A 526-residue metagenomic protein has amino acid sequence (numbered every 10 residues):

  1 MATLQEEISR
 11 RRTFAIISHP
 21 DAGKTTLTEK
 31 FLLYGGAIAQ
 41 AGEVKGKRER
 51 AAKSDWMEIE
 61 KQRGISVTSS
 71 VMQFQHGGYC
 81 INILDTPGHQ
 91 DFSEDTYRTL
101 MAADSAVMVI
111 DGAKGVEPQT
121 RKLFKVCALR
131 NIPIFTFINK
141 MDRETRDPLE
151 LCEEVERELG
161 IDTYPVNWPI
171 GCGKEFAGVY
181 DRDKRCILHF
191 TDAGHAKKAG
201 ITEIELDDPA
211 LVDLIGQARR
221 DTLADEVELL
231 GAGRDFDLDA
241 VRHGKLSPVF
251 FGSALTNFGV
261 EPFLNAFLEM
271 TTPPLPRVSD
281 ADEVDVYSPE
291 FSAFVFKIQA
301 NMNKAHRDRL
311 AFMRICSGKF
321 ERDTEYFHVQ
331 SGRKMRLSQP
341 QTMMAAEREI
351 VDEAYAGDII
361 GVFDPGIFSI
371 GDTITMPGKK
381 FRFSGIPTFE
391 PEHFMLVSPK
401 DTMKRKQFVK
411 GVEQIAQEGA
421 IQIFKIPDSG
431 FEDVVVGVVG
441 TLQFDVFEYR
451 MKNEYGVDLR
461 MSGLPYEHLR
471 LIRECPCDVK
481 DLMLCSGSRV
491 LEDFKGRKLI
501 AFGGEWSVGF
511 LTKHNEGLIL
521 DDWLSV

Functional and structural regions predicted by a protein language model:
M1-V526: Structural and coupling elements of P-loop NTPases
